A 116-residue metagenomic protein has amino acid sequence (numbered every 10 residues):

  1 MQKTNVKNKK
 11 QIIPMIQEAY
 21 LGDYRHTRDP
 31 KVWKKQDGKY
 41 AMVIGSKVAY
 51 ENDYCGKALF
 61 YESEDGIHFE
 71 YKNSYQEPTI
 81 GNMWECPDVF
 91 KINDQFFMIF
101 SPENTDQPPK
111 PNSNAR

Functional and structural regions predicted by a protein language model:
M1-R116: Carbohydrate-active catalytic/glycan-binding domains of CAZyme proteins, especially the secreted or lumenal ectodomains
